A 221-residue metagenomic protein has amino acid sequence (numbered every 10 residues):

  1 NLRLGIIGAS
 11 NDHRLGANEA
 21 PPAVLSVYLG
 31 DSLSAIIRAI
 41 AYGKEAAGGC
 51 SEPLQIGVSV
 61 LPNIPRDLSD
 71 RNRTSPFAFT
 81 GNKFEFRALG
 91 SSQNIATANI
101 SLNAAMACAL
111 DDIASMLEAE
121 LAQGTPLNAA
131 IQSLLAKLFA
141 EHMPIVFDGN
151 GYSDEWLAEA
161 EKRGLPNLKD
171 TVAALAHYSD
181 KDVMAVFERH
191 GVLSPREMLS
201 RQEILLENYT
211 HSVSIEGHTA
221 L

Functional and structural regions predicted by a protein language model:
N1-L221: Acidic, glycine-enriched catalytic cores built around paired aspartates
